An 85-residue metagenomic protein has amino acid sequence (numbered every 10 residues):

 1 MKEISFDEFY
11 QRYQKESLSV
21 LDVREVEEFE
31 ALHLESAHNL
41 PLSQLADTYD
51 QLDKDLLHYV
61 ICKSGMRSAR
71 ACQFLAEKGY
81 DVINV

Functional and structural regions predicted by a protein language model:
M1, L34-N39: Short, flexible loop segments at the rims of nucleotide/cofactor-binding pockets, characterized by
M1-S19, V23-A31: Flexible, polar/low-complexity N-terminal or interdomain linker segments that lie immediately upstream of folded
Y10-R12, D47-D55: Short amphipathic alpha-helix with an adjacent loop that forms part of the alpha/beta core around
Q14-S19, S36, L56-H58: Short active-site oxyanion
L21-D22, A37, L75: Conserved small-residue
E28-A31, T48, R70-A71: Phosphate- and divalent-cation-binding pockets in alpha/beta enzyme and binding domains that engage nucleotide-derived
A37-Q44, G79-V85: Short hydrophobic/aromatic-enriched beta-strand-loop microsegments
L52-V85: Catalytic cysteine-centered active loop of the rhodanese-like fold, especially the PTP/DSP P-loop
